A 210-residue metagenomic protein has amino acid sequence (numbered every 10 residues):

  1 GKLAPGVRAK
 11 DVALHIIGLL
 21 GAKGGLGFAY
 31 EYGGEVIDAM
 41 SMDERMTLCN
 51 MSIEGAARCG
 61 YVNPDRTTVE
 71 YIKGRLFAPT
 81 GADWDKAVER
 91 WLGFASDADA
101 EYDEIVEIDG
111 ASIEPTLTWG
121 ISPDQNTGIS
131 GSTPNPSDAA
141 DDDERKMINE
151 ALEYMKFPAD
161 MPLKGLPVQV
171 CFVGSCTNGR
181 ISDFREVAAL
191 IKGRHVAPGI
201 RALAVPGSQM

Functional and structural regions predicted by a protein language model:
G1-M210: Fe-S-dependent hydro-lyases/dehydratases of central metabolism
